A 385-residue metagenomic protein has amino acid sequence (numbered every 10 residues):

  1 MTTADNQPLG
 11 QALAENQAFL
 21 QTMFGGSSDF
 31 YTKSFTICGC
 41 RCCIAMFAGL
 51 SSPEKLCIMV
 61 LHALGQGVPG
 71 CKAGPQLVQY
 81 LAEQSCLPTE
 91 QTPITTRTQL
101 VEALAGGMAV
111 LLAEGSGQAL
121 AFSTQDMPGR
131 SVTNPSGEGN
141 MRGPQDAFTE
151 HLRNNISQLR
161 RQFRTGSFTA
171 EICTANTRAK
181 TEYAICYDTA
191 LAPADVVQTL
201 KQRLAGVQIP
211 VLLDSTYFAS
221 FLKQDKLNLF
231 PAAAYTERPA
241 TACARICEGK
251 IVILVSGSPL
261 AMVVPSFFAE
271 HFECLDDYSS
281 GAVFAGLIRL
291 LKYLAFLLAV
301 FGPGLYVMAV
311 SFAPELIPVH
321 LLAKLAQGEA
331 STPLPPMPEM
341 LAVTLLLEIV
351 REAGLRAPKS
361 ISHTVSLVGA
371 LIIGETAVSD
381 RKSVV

Functional and structural regions predicted by a protein language model:
M1-F301, E315, V319: Membrane-embedded alpha-helical signal segments
R160, C243, L347, G374-E375: Short glycine-/small-residue-rich flexible loop motifs, especially phosphate/cofactor-binding loops
A282-E352: Core alpha-helical transmembrane segments of integral membrane proteins
L291, E352-S362, V378-D380: Membrane-helix interface "capping/anchor" motifs
Y293-V300, T364-T376: Small-residue-enriched core segments of transmembrane alpha-helices in multipass membrane transport and channel
S331, L355-P358, I373: Short alpha-helical transmembrane interface motifs in multi-pass membrane proteins
E339, I349, I372-I373, V378: Membrane-helix boundary elements
V384: Conserved small/polar residues in nucleotide/adenosyl-binding loops
